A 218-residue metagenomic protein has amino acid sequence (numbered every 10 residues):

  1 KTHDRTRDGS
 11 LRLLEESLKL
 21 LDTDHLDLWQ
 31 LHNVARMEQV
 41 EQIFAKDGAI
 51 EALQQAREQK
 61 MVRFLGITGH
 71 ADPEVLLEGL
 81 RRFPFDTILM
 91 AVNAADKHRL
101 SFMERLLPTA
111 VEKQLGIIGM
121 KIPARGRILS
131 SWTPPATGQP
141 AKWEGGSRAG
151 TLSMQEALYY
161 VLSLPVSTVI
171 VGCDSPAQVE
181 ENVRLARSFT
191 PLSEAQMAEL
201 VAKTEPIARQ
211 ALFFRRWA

Functional and structural regions predicted by a protein language model:
K1: N-terminal small-domain helix-loop-helix segment of the aminotransferase-like
D4-A94, H98-S101, R105, V111-I118: Glycine/proline-rich, positively charged, aromatic-decorated active-site loop/lid region on the catalytic face
M103-A218: Structured C-terminal cap/extension of enzyme domains
